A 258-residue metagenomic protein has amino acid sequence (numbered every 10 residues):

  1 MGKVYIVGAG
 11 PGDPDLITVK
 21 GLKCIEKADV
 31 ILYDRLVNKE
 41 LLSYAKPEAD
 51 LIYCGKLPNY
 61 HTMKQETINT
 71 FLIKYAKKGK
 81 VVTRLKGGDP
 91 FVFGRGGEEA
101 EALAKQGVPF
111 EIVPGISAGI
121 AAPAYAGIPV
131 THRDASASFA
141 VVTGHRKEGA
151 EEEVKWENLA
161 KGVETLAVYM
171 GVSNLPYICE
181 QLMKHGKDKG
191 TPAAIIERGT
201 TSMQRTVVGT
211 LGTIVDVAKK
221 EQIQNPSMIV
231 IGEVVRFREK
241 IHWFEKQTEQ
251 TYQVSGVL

Functional and structural regions predicted by a protein language model:
M1-P14, V19-I116: Class I S-adenosyl-L-methionine
G2-V4, K78-V82, S138, R146 (+1 more regions): A contiguous loop/helix-start segment that scaffolds small-molecule binding in enzyme catalytic cores
L16-K20, N38, N69-T70, G127-I128 (+3 more regions): A generic local structural motif
A28, K105-P109, R133, G212-I223: Structural recognition of alpha->loop->beta junctions
E48-L51, T70, E101, I128-R133 (+2 more regions): Short, hinge-like loop/turn segments at secondary-structure boundaries
A49-K56, G107-E111, V130-A137, G186-I195: Short hydrophobic/aromatic-enriched beta-strand-loop microsegments
F91-G162, R205-V208: Class I SAM-dependent methyltransferase SAM-binding "motif I" and its flanking Rossmann-like core
